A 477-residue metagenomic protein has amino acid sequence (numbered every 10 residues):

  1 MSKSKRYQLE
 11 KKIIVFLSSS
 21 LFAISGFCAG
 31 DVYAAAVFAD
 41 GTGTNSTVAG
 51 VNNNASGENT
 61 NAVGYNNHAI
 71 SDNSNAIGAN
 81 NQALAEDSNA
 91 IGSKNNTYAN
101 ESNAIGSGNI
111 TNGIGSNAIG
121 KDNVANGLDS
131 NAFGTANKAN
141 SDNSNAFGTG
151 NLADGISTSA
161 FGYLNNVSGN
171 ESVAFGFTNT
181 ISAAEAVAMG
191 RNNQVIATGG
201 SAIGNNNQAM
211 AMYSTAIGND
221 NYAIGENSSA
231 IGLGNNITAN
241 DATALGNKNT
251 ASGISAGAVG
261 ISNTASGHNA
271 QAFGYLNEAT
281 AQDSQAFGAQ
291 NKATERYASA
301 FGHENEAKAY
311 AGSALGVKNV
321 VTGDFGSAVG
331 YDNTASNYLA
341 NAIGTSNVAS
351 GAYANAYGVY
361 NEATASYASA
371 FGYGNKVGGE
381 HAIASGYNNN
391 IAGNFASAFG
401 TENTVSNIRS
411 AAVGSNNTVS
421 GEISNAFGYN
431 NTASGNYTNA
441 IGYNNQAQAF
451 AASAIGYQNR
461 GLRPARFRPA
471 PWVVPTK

Functional and structural regions predicted by a protein language model:
M1-Y33: Bacterial Sec-dependent N-terminal signal peptides
G30-K477: Periodic small-residue-enriched repeat registers in elongated scaffold domains
